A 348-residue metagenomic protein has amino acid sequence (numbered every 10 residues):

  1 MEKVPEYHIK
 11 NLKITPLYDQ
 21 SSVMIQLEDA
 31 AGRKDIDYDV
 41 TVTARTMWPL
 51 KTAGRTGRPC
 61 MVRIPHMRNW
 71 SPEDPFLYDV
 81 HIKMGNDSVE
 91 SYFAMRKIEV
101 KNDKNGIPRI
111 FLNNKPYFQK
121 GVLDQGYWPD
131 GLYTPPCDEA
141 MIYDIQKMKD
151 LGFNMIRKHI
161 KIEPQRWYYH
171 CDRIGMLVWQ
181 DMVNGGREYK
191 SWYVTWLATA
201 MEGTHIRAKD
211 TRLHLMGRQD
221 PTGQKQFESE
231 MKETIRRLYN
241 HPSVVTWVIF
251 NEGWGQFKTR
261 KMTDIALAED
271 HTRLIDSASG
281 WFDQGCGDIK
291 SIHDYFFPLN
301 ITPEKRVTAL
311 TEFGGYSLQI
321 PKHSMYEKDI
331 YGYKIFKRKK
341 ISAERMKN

Functional and structural regions predicted by a protein language model:
M1-H170, I174-V178, V245-T246, I265-A268: Secreted/periplasmic carbohydrate-active enzymes, especially glycoside hydrolases
I145, M155-N348: Substrate-binding/catalytic cleft of secreted carbohydrate-active enzymes, primarily glycoside hydrolases
